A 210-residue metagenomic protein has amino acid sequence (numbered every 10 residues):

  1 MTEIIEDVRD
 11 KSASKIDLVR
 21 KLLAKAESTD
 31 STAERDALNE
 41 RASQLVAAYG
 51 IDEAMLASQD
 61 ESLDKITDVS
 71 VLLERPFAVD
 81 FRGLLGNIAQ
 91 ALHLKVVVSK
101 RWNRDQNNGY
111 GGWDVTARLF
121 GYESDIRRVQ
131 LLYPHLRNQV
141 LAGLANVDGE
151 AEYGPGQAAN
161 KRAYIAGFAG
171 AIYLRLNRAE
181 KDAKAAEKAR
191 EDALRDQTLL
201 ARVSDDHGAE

Functional and structural regions predicted by a protein language model:
M1-A13, G50-E210: Extended, helix-rich structural scaffolds rather than catalytic motifs
M1-E40: Short, charged, low-complexity amphipathic alpha-helix
V19, R35-Y49, I165-I172: Short amphipathic alpha-helical coiled-coil/interface segments
L22-K25, R41, L45-A48, N87 (+1 more regions): Generic, well-ordered alpha-helical scaffold segments in large soluble proteins
D30, V46-Y49, E53: Short amphipathic alpha-helical segments enriched in hydrophobics
